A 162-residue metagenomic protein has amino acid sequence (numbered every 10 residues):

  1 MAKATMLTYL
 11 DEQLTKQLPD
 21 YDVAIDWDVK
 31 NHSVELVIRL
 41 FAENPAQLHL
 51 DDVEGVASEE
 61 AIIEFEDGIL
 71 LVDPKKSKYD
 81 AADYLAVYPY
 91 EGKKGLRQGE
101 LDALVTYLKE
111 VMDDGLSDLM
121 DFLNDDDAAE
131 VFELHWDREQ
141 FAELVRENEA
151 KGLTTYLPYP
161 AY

Functional and structural regions predicted by a protein language model:
M1-K16, K30, Y156-Y162: Non-catalytic accessory regions used for complex assembly or targeting
D11-I63: N-terminal interaction modules that seed assembly of large macromolecular complexes
Q17-Y21, V111, G115-L119, D126 (+1 more regions): Short secondary-structure junctions and interdomain/linker hinges
E43-D102, K151-Y162: Intrinsically disordered, low-complexity regulatory segments enriched in Ser/Thr/Pro and charged residues
Y90-F122: Mid-to-C-terminal oligomerization/interaction "stalk" domains of large proteins
M120-Y162: Glycine-rich, aromatic-bearing surface loops/beta-hairpins
